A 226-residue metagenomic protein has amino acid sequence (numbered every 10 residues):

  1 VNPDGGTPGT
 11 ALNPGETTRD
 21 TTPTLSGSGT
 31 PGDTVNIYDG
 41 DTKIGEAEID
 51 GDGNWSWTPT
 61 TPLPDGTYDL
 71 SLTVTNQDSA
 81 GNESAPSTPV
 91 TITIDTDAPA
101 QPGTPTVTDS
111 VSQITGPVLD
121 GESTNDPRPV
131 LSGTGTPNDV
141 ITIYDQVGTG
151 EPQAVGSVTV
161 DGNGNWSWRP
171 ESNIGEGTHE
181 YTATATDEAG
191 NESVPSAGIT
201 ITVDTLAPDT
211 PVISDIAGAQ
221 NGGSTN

Functional and structural regions predicted by a protein language model:
V1-G6, D78, E83-Q113, D187-E192 (+1 more regions): Flexible, low-complexity linkers/stalks enriched in Thr/Pro that connect modular domains
T21-L25, P127-L131, T225-N226: Structural beta-strand segments of beta-rich domains
S28-D33, T134-V140: Short proline/glycine-enriched turn/loop motifs at strand-loop junctions of beta-rich domains
Y38-I44, Y144-A154: Change "in extracellular beta-sheet-rich domains … of secreted and cell-surface proteins" to "in beta-sheet-rich domains
I44-D52, Q153-G162: Short, acidic Ser/Thr/Gly-rich low-complexity loop/linker segments typical of extracellular and cell-surface proteins
G53-W57, G164-W168: Short strand-edge motifs at loop-to-beta-strand transitions and within beta-strands of extracellular beta-rich domains
T60-D69, E171-T178: Surface-exposed, short loops/turns at beta-strand junctions within beta-sandwich domains
L72-V74, A183: Hydrophobic/tyrosine-rich beta-strand signature of extracellular beta-sandwich/beta-rich modules, prominently
